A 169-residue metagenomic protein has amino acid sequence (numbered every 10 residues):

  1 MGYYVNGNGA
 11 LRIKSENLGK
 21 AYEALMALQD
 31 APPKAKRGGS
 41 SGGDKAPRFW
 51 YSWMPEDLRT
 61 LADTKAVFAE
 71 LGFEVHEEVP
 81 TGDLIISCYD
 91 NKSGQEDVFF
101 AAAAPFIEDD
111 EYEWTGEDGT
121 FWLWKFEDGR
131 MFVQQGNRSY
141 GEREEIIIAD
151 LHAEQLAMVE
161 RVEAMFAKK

Functional and structural regions predicted by a protein language model:
M1-G39: Short, extreme N-terminal segment that most often corresponds to the first beta-strand
G42-K45: Aromatic- and Gly/Pro-rich amphipathic surface segment
R48-K169: Charged interaction segments
